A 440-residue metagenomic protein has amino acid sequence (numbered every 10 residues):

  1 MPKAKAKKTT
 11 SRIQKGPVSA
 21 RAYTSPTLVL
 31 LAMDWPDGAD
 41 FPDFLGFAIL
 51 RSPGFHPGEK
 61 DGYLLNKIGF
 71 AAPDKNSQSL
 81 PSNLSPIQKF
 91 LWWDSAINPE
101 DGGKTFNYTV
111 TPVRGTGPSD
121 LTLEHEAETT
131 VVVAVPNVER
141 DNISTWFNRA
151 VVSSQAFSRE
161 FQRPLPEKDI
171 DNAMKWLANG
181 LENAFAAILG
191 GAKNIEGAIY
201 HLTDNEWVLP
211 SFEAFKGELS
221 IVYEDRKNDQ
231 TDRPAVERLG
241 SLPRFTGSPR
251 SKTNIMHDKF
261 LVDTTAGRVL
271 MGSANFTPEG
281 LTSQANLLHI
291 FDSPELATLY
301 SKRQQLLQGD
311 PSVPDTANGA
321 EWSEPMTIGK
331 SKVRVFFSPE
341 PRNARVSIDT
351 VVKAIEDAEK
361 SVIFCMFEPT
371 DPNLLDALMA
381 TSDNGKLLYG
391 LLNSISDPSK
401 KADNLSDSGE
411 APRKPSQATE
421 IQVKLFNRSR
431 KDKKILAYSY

Functional and structural regions predicted by a protein language model:
P2-A178, E182, A186, G190-K193 (+5 more regions): PLD/PLD-like phosphodiesterase catalytic module centered on the HKD motif
F185, A198-L202: N-terminal carbohydrate-binding/catalytic regions of secreted carbohydrate-active enzymes
E321-S323: Alpha-helical transmembrane segments and their helix-helix packing motifs
R342-R345: Alpha-helical scaffold elements lining the catalytic groove of polysaccharide deacetylases
